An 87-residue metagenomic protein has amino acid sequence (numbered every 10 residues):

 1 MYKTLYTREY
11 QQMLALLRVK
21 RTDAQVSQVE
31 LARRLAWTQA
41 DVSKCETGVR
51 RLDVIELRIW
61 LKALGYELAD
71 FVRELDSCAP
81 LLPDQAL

Functional and structural regions predicted by a protein language model:
M1-D23: A short, Lys/Arg-rich alpha-helix, primarily the initiator
M1-T7, D70-L87: Short, charged recognition helix plus adjacent turn of helix-turn-helix-like nucleic-acid-binding domains
A15-R34, I59: Short basic helix-loop element that most often maps to the first helix and adjoining turn of HTH DNA-binding modules
A36-L52: Recognition helix of helix-turn-helix/homeodomain-like DNA-binding domains that insert into the DNA major groove
R51-V54, L81: Short, solvent-exposed alpha-helical "recognition" segments
I55-F71: DNA major-groove recognition helix of helix-turn-helix/homeodomain DNA-binding modules
